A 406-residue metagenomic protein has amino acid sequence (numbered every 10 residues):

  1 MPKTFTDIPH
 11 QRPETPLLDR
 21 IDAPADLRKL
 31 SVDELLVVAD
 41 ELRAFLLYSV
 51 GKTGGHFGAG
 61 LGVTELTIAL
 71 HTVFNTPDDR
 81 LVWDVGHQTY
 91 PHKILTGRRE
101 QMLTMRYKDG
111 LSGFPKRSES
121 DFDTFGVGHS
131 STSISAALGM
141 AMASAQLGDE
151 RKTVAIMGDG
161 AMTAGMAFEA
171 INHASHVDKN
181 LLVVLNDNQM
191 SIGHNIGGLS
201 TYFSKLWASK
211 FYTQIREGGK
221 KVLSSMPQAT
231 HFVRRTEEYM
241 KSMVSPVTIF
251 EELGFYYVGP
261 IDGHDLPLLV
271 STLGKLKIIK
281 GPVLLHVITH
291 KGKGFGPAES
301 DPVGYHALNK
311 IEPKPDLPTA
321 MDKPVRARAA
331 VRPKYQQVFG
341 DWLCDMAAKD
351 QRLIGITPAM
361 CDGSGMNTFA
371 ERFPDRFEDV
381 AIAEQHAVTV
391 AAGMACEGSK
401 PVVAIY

Functional and structural regions predicted by a protein language model:
P2-R12, Q189-F339: Long, well-ordered, tryptophan-enriched scaffold segments
P2-T96, E251-F255, P260-S271, I279-T289: N-terminal amphipathic, basic-rich helices that act as targeting or association modules
P13-L18, L35-L46, T104-R117, G365-M366 (+1 more regions): Active-site-adjacent bridging/hinge elements
L35-A39, R43-L46, G58-G62, V244 (+2 more regions): Cofactor-pocket helix-loop regions in the catalytic cores of large enzyme subunits
H56-V177, Y335, R352-L353, T357-P358 (+1 more regions): Cofactor-binding active-site loop characterized by glycine-rich and histidine/acidic residues
R80-W83, T289-Y406: Non-catalytic terminal/interface segments that mediate subunit docking, oligomerization, and allosteric communication
V85-Y90, M157-A164, L185-S191, K291 (+3 more regions): Acidic, glycine-rich active-site loops and adjacent beta-strand->loop/helix elements that engage anionic groups
S120-Y257, L268-G274, I382, M394 (+1 more regions): Thiamine diphosphate
